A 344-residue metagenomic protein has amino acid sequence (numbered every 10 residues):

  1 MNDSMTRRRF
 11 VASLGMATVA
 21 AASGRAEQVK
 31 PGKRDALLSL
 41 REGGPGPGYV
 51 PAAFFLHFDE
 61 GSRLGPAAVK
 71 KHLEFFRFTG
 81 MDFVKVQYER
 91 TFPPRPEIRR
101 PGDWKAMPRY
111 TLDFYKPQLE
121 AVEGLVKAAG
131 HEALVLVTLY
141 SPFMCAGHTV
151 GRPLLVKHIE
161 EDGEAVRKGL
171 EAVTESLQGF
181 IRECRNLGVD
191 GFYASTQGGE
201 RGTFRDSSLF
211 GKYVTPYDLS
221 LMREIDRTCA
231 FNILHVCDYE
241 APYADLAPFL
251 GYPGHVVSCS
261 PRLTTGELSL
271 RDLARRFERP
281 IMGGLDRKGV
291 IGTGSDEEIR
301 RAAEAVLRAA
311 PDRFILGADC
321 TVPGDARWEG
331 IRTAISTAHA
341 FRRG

Functional and structural regions predicted by a protein language model:
M1-N2, A318: Intrinsic-disorder/low-complexity regions
N2-D3, R9-A26: N-terminal export signals
R8, S13, A340-G344: C-terminal extensions
L14, P45-W104: N-terminal capping/small domains of soluble enzymes
A20-A21, P94-P96, G292, I331-T333: Hydrophobic alpha-helical segments
V29-F58, K71, D82, V86 (+1 more regions): Active-site loop segments of alpha/beta catalytic cores
